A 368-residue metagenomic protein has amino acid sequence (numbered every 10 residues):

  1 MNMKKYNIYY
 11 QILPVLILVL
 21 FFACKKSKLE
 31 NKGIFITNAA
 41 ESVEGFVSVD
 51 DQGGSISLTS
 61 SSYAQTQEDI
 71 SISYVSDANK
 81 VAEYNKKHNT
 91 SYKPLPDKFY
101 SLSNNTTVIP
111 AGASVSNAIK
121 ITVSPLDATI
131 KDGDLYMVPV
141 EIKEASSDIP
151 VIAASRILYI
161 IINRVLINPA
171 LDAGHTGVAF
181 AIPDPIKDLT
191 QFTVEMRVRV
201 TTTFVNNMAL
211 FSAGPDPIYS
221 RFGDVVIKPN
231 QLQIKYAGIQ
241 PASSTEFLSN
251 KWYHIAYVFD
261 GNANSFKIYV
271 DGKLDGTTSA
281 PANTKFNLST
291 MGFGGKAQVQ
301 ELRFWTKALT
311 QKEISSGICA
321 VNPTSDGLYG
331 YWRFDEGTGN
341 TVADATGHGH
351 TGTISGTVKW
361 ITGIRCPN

Functional and structural regions predicted by a protein language model:
M1-I8, L13-Q52, A154-I160, R164 (+1 more regions): Bacterial Sec-dependent N-terminal signal peptides
D127-M137: Short glycine/proline/serine/threonine-rich loop/turn segments at secondary-structure transition edges
V140, A154-D172, C319-N368: Extracytoplasmic low-complexity segments
N163-D172, R199-T203, G223-A280, W360-N368: Extracellular glycan-interaction surfaces
V165-L232, L309-K312: Extracellular glycan-recognition modules
I182-V194, S244-K251, G292-Q298, N322-S325: Extracellular/lumenal carbohydrate-interaction signature centered on repeated Trp-anchored short motifs
F192-T202, F293-C319, L328-T338: Extracellular, beta-strand-rich glycan-interacting domains
L274-V299, P323-G327: Flexible glycan-contacting loops in extracellular carbohydrate-active proteins
